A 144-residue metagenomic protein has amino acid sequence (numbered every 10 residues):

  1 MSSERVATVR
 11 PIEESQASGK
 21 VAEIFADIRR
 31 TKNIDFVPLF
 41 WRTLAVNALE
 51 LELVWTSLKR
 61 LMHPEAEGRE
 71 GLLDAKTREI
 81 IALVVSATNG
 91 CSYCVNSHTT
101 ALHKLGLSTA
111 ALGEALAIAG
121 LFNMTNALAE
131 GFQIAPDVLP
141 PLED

Functional and structural regions predicted by a protein language model:
M1-D144: Hydrophobic alpha-helical segments
